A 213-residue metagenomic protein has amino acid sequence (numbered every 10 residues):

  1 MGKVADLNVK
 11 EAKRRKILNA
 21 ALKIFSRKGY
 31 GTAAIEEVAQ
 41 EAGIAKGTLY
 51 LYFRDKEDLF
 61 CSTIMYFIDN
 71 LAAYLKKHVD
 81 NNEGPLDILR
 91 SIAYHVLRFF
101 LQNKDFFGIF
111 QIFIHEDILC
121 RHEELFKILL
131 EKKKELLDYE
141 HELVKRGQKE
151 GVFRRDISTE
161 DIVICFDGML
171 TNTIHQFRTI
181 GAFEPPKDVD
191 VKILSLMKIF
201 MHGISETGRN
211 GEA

Functional and structural regions predicted by a protein language model:
M1, H95-F99, D138, E142-E150 (+3 more regions): C-terminal peripheral helix-coil segments that are non-catalytic and often amphipathic
M1-K28, T32-I44, D58: Basic, helix-initiating cap at the start of DNA-binding domains
K10, L18, F60, I64 (+8 more regions): Amphipathic, non-transmembrane alpha-helical scaffold segments
R27-G31, N82, N103, E150 (+1 more regions): Short coil/turn segments at alpha/beta junctions that flank glycine-rich nucleotide-binding fingerprints
A42-F53: Short hydrophobic/aromatic patch on the recognition helix
S62, K77-D105, T159-F166, D190-I193: Hydrophobic alpha-helical connector segments
T63-S91, E140-H141, K145-K149: Amphipathic alpha-helical linker/stalk segments
R98-H141, V152, E160-D161: Short secondary-structure transition hinges
